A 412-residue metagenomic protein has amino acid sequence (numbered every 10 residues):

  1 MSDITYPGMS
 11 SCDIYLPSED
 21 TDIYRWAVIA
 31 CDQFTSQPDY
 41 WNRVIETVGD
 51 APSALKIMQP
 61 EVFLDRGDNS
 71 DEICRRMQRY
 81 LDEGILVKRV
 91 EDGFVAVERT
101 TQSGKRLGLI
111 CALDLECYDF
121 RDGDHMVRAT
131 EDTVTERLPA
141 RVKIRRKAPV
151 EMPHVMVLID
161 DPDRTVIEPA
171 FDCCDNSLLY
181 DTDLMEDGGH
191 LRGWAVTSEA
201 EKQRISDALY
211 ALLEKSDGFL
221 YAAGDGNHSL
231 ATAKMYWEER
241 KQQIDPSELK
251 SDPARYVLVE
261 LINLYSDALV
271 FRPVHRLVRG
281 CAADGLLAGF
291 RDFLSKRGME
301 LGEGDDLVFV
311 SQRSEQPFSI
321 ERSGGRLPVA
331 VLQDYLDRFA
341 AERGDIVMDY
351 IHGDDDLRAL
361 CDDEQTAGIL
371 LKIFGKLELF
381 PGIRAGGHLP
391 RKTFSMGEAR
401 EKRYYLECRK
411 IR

Functional and structural regions predicted by a protein language model:
M1-G188, T197, D207-G218, F374-L389 (+1 more regions): N-terminal extension/subdomain marker
L64-D65, R164-V166, S229-A231, Y265-L269 (+2 more regions): Flexible loop/turn segments at secondary-structure boundaries
L158, A223-G224, E260, L370-K372: Short beta-strand segments
F171-T197, S266, F271-K296: Compact, glycine/acidic-enriched structural inserts
Q203-I244: Active-site beta-strand/loop microenvironment that shapes enzyme catalytic pockets
N227-F290: Catalytic or ion-translocation cores adjacent to nucleophile or general acid/base/metal-coordination motifs in diverse
D292-L357: C-terminal structural cap/anchor segments
P328-R412: Charged substrate- and nucleic-acid-binding regions of tRNA-handling and nucleotidyl-transfer enzymes, centered on
